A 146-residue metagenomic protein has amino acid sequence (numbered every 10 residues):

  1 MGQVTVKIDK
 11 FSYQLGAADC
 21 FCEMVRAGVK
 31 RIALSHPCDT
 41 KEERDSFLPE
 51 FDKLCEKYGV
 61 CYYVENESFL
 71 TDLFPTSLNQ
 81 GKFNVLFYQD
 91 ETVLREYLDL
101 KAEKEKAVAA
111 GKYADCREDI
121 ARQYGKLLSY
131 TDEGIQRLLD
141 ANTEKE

Functional and structural regions predicted by a protein language model:
M1-E105, A110-K112, Q123, D132-D140: A conserved ligand/cofactor-binding region detector
E118-G125: An amphipathic, hydrophobic-aromatic interaction surface with interspersed Lys/Arg that forms lipid/phosphate-bearing
E144: Binding-interface segments
